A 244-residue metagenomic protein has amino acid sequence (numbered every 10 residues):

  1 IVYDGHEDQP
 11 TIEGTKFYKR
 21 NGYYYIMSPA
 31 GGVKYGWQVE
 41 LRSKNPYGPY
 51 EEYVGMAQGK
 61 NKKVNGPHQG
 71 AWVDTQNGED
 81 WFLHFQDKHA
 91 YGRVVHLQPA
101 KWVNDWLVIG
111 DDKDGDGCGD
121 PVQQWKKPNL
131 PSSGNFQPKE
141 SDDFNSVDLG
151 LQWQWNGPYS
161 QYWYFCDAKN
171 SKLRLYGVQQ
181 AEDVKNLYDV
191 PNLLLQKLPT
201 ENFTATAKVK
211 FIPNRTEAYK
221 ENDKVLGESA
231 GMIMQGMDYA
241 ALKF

Functional and structural regions predicted by a protein language model:
I1-P10, E40-K63, V108-K113, N135-D142 (+1 more regions): Blade-edge beta-strand/turn elements of extracellular beta-propeller and related beta-sheet repeat scaffolds
E7-G22, K63-N77: Beta-rich, blade/repeat-based domains predominating in secreted/periplasmic proteins but also intracellular
E13-G31, G78-Q86, F144: Hydrophobic core segments of beta-strands in well-ordered, beta-rich domains
N21, R42-G48, T75-N77, N104-W106: A short, structured loop/turn motif at beta-sheet edges
A30-V33, K88-Y91, E221-N222: Short consensus segments that form the blades of beta-propeller domains, in both extracellular/periplasmic
K34-R42, Y91-Q98: Structural motif
G59-V103: Repeat-solenoid scaffold signature
Q98, D105-F244: Extracellular glycan-recognition regions
